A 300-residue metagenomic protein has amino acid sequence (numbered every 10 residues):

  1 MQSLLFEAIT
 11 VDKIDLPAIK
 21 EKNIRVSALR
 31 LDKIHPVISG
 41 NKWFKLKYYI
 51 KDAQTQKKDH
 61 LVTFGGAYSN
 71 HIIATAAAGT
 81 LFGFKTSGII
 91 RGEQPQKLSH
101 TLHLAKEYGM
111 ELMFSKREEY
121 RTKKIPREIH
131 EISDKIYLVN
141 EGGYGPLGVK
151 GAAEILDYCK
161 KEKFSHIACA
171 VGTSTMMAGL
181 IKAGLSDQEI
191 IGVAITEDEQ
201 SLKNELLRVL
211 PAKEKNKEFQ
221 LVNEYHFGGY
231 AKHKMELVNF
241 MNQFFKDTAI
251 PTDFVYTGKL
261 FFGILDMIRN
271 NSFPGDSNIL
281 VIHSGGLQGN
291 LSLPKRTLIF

Functional and structural regions predicted by a protein language model:
M1-F300: PLP-dependent amino-acid enzyme catalytic core
